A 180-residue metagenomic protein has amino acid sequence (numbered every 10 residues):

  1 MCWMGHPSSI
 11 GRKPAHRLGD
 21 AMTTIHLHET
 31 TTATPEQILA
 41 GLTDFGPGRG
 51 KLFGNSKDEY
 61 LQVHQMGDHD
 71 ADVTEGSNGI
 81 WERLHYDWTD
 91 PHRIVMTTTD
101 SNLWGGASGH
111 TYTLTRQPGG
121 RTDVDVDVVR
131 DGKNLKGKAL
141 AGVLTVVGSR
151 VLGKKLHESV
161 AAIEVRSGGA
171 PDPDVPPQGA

Functional and structural regions predicted by a protein language model:
H6-R12, H16-D68, A180: Hydrophobic ligand-binding cavity/cleft-lining segments
T24-H26, G79-L84, G105-T111: Short, surface-exposed coil-to-beta transition loops
T32-E36, M66, D87-P91, T113-D123: A short, structured loop/turn motif at beta-sheet edges
I38-L42, Y86, M96, V124-V126: Hydrophobic pocket/interface hotspot
T43-G46, G148, L152-G168: Short amphipathic alpha-helical signal-transduction/dimerization elements
K57-L103, E158-P177: Glycine-rich portal/gate segments that line the openings of hydrophobic small-molecule binding cavities
T99-K154: Beta-strand/loop substructures that line and gate deep hydrophobic ligand-binding cavities in soluble
